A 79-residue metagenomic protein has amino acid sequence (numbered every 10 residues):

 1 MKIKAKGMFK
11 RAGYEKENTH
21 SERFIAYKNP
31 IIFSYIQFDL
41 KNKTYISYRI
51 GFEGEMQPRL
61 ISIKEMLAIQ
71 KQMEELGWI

Functional and structural regions predicted by a protein language model:
M1-E17: Amphipathic alpha-helical segments
A5, Q57-I79: Ampiphathic alpha-helical segments that act as solvent-exposed interaction surfaces
R11, R49-F52, E75: Intrinsically disordered, low-complexity segments enriched in small/polar residues
E17-L67: Acidic, low-complexity, intrinsically disordered interaction modules
